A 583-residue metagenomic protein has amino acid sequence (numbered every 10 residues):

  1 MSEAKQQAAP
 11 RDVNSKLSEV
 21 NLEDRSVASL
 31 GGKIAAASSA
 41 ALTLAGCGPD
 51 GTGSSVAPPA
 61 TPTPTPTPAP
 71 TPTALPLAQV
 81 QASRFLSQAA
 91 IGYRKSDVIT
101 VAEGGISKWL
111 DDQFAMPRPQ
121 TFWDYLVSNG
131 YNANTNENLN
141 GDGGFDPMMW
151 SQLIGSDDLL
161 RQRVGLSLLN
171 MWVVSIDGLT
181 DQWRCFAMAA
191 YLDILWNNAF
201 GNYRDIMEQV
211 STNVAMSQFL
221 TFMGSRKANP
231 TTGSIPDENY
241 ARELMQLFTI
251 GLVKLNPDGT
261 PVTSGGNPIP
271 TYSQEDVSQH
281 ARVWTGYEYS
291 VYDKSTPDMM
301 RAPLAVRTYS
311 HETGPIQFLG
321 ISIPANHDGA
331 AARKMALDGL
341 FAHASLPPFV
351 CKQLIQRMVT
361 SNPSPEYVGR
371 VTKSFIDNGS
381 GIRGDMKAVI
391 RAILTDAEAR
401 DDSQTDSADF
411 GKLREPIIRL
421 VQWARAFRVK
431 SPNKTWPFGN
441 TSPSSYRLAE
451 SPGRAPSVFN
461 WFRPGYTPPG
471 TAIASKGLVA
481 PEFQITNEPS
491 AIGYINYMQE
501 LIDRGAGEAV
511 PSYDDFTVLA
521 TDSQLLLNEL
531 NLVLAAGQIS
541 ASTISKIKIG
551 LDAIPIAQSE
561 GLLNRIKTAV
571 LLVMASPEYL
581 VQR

Functional and structural regions predicted by a protein language model:
M1-S26: N-terminal secretory signal peptides
E19-L22, S38-T73: Bacterial Sec-dependent N-terminal signal peptides
G31, A35-L42, A102-G105, F114 (+4 more regions): Active-site substrate-binding loop specific to GH73 endo-beta-N-acetylglucosaminidase modules in bacterial autolysins
P70-P119: N-terminal mature-domain "stem" immediately C-terminal to a signal peptide or N-terminal signal-anchor/transmembrane
S83, S87-A90, Y131, W172 (+4 more regions): Flexible, low-complexity segments enriched for small/polar residues
G144-F145, G155-R163: Amphipathic interfacial helices
D158-R161, W172-D177: Short, contiguous, well-structured surface segments enriched in hydrophobic/aromatic residues
